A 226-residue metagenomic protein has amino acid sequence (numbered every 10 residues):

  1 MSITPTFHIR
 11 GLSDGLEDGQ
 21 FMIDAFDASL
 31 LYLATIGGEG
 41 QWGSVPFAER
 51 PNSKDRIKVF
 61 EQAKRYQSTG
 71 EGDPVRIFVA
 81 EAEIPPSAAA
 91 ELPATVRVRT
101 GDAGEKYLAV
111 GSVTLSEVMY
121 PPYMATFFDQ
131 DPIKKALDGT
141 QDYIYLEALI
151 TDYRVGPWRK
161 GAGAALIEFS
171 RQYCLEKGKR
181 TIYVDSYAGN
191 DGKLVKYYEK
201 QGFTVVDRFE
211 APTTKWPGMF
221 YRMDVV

Functional and structural regions predicted by a protein language model:
M1-E49, P93-V96: Conserved N-terminal entry element of GNAT/NAT acetyltransferase domains
A34-G104, P132: Active-site rim helix/loop that mediates acceptor-substrate recognition in acyltransferases
V79-E81, T114, F220-D224: Short, well-ordered beta-strand micro-motif
S87-W158, P212-T213: Conserved acyl-donor/pantetheine-binding loop and adjacent beta-alpha core of acyl/acetyltransferases and related
L146, Y173-Y187: Conserved GNAT acetyl-CoA-binding A-motif
T151, G156-Q172, E199-K200: Conserved acetyl-CoA-binding loop-helix of GNAT-fold acetyltransferases
T151-R154, Y183-V195, A211-W216, R222-V225: Conserved beta-strand-loop-alpha-helix junction that forms the acyl-donor binding cleft
A164, E176-K177, A188-R208, P212-K215: Conserved active-site alpha-helix within GNAT-family acetyltransferase domains
